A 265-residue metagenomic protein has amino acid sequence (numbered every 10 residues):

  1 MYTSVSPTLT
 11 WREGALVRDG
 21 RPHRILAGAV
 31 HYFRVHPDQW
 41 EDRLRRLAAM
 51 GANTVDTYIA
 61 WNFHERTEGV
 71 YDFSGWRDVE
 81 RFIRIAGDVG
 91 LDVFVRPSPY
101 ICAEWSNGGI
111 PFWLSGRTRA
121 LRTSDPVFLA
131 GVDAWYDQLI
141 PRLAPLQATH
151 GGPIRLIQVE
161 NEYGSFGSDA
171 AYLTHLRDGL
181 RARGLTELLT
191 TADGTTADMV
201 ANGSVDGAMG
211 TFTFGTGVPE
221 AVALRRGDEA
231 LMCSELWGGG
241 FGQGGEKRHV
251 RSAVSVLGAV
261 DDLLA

Functional and structural regions predicted by a protein language model:
M1-T54, R84, D88, D92: N-terminal carbohydrate-binding accessory modules
L9-G14, D38-R45, L139-L143, T195-A197 (+1 more regions): Alpha-helical scaffolding within the catalytic cores of extracellular/periplasmic polymer-degrading hydrolases
R24-G28, N53-T57, V93-P97, R155-V159 (+4 more regions): Hydrophobic faces of well-ordered beta-strands that scaffold small-molecule active sites in alpha/beta enzyme cores
W40-S106, R177-A182, T186: Aromatic-lined substrate-binding rim segments of carbohydrate-active enzymes
G69-G75, P99-T123, L173, G207-G210: Aromatic- and acidic-residue-enriched segments that line the glycan-binding/catalytic groove of carbohydrate-active
V79, W113-L129, D178-D193, D206-V218: Acidic, His- and aromatic-enriched active-site or binding-groove loops in soluble protein domains that engage sugars
R81-G87, L91, R183, M209-A265: Catalytic-core region of carbohydrate-active enzymes that cleave or remodel glycosidic bonds
V127-V205: Active-site neighborhood of glycoside hydrolase catalytic domains
